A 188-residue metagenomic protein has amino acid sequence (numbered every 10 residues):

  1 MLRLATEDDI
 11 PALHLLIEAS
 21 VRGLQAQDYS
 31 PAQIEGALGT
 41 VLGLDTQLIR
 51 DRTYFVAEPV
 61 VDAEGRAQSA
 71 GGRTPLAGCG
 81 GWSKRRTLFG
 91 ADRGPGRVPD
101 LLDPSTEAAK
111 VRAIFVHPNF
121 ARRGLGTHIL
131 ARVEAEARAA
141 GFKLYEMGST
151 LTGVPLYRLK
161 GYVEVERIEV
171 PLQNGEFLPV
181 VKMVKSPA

Functional and structural regions predicted by a protein language model:
M1-L15: A short beta-loop-alpha structural element at the N-terminal edge of CoA-dependent acyl/N-acetyltransferase catalytic
E18-L44: Conserved GNAT-fold acetyl-CoA-binding loop/helix
V41-V56, D62-A67, R85-F89, K110: A short helix-loop-beta-strand connector motif used in the catalytic cores of GNAT acetyltransferases and, in some
R66-A121, E136, V170-P179: Conserved acyl-donor/pantetheine-binding loop and adjacent beta-alpha core of acyl/acetyltransferases and related
F120, G124-R132: Conserved acetyl-CoA pyrophosphate-binding loop and the N-cap/start of the following alpha-helix in GNAT-like
A121, Y145-P155, P171-N174: Conserved beta-strand-loop-alpha-helix junction that forms the acyl-donor binding cleft
L130, A137-T150: Conserved GNAT acetyl-CoA-binding A-motif
R158-I168: Conserved acetyl-CoA-binding loop of GNAT-fold acetyltransferases
